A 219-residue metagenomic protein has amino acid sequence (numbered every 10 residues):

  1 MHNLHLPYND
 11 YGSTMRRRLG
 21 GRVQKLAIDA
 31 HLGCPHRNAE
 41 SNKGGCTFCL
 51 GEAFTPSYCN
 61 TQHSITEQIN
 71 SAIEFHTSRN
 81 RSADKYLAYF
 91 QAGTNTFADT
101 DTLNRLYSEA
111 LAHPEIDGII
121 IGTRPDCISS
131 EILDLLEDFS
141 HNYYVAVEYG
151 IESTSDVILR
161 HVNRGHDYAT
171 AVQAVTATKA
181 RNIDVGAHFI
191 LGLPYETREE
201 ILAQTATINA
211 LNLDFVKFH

Functional and structural regions predicted by a protein language model:
M1-L87: N-terminal [4Fe-4S]-dependent radical SAM core
R37, A92-T100, G192-E199: Active-site mouth loops of central-metabolism enzymes
E52-A72, H76-T100, E115-I128, Y144-T170 (+1 more regions): Core AdoMet radical
T77-R81, L106-P114, D134-Y144, T176-A180: Acidic (Asp/Glu)-rich catalytic clusters
T100-S108, S129-D138, E199-I201: Distinct, well-ordered alpha-helical segments
H113-I119, D184-A187: Short, surface-exposed connector motifs at secondary-structure boundaries
A169-H219: Conserved C-terminal portion of the radical SAM core fold that forms the substrate/S-adenosylmethionine-binding
